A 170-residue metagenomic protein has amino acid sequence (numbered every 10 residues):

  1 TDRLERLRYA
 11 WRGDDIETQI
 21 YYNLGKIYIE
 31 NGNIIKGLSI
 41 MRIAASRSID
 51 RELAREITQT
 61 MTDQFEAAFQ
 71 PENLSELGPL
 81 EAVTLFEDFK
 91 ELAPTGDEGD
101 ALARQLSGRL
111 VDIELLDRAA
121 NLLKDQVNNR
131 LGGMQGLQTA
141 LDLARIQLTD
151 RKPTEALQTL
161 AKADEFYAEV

Functional and structural regions predicted by a protein language model:
T1-V170: Acidic, polar-rich low-complexity tracts and alpha-helical solenoid repeat scaffolds
